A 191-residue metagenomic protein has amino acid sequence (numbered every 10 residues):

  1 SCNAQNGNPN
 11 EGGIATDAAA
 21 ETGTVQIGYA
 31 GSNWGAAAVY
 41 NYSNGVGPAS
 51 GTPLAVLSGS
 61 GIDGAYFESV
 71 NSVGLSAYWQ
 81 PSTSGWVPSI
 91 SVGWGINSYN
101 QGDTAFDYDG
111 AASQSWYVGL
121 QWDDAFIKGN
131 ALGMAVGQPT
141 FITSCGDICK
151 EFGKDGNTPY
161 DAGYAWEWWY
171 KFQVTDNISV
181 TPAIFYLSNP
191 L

Functional and structural regions predicted by a protein language model:
S1-A30, Y164: Aromatic- and glycine-enriched pocket-lining scaffold segments that form the walls of small-molecule binding clefts
C2-N6, G31-N33, Y42-V46, W94-N100 (+3 more regions): Transmembrane beta-strands of outer-membrane beta-barrel pores
C2-T16, G47-A65, N97-S113, T143-E151 (+1 more regions): Outer-membrane beta-barrel translocator domains and adjoining extracellular loop/strand segments of Gram-negative
A19-G23, S69-V73, G110-W116, A162-W166 (+1 more regions): Residues that define the transmembrane beta-barrel architecture of outer-membrane proteins
G23, Y29, N33-A38, G45-V46 (+4 more regions): Repeated loop/turn-to-beta-strand initiation elements of outer-membrane beta-barrel proteins
V25-Y29, L75-W79, V118-W122, W168-V174 (+1 more regions): Residues on the lipid-exposed face of transmembrane beta-strands in outer-membrane beta-barrel proteins
W94, S98-E151, P159-D161: C-terminal structural cap/anchor segments
C145, G156-L191: Extracellular low-complexity, Gly/Ser/Thr-rich intrinsically disordered linkers and protease-sensitive activation/hinge
